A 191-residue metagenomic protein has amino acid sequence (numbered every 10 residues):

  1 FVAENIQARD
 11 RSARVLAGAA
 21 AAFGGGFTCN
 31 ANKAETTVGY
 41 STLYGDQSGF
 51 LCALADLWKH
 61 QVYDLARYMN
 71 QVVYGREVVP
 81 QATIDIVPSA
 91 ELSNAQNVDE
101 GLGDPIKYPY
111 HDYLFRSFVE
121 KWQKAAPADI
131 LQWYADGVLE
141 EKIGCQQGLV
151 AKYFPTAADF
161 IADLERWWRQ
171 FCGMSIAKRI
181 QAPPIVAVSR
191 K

Functional and structural regions predicted by a protein language model:
F1-K191: ATP/NTP-dependent adenylation/nucleotidyl-transfer catalytic domains that generate, transfer, or process NMP-activated
